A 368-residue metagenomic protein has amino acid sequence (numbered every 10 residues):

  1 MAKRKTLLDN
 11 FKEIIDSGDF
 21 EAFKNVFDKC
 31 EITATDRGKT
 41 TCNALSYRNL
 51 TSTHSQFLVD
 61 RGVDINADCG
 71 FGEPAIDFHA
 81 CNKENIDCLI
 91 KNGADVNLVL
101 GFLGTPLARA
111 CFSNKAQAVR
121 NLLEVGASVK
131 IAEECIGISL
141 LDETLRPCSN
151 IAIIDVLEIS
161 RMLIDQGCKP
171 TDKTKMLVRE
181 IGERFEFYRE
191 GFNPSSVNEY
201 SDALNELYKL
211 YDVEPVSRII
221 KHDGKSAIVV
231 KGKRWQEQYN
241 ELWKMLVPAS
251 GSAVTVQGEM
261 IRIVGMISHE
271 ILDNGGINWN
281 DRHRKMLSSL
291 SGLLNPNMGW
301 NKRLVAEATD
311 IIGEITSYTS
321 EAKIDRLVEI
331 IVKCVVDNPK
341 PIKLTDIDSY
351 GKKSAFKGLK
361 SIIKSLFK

Functional and structural regions predicted by a protein language model:
A2-A44, T53-L58, V63-D64: N-terminal segments that cap or nucleate solenoid repeat domains
R4-K12, A34-N49, A67-A80, V99-R109 (+2 more regions): Ankyrin-repeat boundary/"N-cap" motif
G18, N49-L50, C81, N114: Ankyrin-repeat intra-repeat helix-capping/turn positions
K24-I32, Q56-I65, D87-V96, R120-V129 (+1 more regions): Ankyrin repeat domain, specifically the short helix-to-loop turn at the C-terminus of the second helix of each repeat
L50-T51, D64, T171, N301: Generic structural signal for alpha-helix starts
T51-T53, E84-D87, Q117, I151-L157: Coil-to-helix interface segments in alpha-helical RNA-associated scaffolds, predominantly tandem hairpin repeats
N85, G104, A108-A118, E124-V125 (+2 more regions): Internal, hydrophobic cores of structured domains that mediate oligomerization or house catalytic pockets within large
G101-T105, K130-K368: Ankyrin repeat (ANK) tandem arrays and their immediately adjacent linkers/low-complexity segments
